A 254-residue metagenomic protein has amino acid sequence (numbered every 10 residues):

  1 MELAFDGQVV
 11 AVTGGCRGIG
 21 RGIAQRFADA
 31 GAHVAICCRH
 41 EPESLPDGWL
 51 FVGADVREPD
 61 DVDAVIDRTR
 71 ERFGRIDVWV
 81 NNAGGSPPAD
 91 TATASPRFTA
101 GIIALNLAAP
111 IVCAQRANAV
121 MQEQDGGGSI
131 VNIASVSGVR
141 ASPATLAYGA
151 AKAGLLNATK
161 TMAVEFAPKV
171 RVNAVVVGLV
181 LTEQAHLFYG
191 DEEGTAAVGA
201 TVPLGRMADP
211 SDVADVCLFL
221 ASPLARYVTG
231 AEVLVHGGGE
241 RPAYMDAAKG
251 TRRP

Functional and structural regions predicted by a protein language model:
V9, C16-R17: Conserved glycine-rich cofactor-binding loop
D90-I103, V198: Substrate-binding pocket helix/loop in short-chain dehydrogenase/reductase
A114, A151, T159: Active-site helix of classical SDR
A119, A163-P168, R226: Alpha-helical segment proximal to the catalytic Tyr-Lys
S135: Residue(s) in the substrate-gating loop at a strand-loop-helix junction that position the organic substrate next
R140, T229-P254: Short C-terminal tail/terminal secondary-structure segment of NAD(P)H-dependent dehydrogenase/reductase domains
A174-V177, E193-V228, V233-G237: C-terminal helical subdomain
